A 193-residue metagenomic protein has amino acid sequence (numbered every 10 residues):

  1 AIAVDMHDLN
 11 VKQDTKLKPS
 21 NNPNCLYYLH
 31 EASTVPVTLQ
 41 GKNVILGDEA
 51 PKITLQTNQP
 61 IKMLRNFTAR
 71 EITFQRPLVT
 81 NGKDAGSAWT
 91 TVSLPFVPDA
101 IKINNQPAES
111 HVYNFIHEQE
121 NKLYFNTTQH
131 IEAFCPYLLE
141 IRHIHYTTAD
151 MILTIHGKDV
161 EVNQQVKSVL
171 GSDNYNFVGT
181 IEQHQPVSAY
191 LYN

Functional and structural regions predicted by a protein language model:
V4-H7, Q13, K158, S172: Intrinsic disorder/low-complexity signal
V4-V11, N24-E31: Concave beta-strand-loop units of leucine-rich repeat
D8-K12, N121-N126: Extracellular/surface-exposed low-complexity repeats and stalk/linker segments enriched in Gly/Pro and small polar
K16-N21: A structural signal for leucine-rich repeat
E31-P107, K122-N193: A short, polar beta-strand/turn micro-motif
N104-H117: Short, surface-exposed polybasic-aromatic patches that bind anionic ligands, especially phosphate groups
